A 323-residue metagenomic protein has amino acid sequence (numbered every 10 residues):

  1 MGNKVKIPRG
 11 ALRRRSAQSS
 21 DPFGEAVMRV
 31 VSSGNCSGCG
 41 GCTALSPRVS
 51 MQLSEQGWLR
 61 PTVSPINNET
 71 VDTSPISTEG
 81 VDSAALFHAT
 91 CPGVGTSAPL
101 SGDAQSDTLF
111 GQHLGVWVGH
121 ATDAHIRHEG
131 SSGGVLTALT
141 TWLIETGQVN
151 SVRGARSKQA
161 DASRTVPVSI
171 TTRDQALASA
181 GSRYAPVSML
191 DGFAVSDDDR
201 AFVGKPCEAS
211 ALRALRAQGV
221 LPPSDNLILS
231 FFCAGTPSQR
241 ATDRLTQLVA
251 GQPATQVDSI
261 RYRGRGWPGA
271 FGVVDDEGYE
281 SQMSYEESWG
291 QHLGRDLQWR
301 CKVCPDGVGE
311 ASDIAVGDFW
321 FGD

Functional and structural regions predicted by a protein language model:
M1-L45, V49-E55: Ferredoxin-type iron-sulfur electron-transfer modules and their immediate structural context
I7, G95-D323: Iron-sulfur-associated redox domains of electron-transfer enzymes in respiratory and anaerobic energy metabolism
D21-S32, I66-G80, S284-H292: Short, intrinsically disordered, charge-biased short linear motifs at domain edges
V30-S33, C39-L45, P61, Q247-T255 (+1 more regions): Short, solvent-exposed secondary-structure boundary motifs
S32-C39, A84-F87, L297: Short metal-coordination and nucleic-acid-contact micro-motifs, chiefly zinc-binding Cys/His arrays
C36, S64-N67, S74-G80, C91 (+3 more regions): Functionally engaged cysteine thiol sites
G41-T62, I66, S74-G80, A84-A104 (+1 more regions): Iron-sulfur cluster-binding cysteine motifs and their immediate structural context in ferredoxin-like electron-transfer
G57-A85, T108-H125, D318-D323: Short microdomains enriched in Cys/His and/or Lys/Arg
